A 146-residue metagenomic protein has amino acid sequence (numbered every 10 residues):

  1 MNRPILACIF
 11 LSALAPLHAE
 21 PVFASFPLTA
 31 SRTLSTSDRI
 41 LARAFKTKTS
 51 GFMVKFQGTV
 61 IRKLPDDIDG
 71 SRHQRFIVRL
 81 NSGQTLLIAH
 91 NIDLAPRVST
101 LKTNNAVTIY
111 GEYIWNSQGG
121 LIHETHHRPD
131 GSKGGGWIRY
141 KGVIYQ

Functional and structural regions predicted by a protein language model:
M1-P4: Positively charged n-region of N-terminal signal peptides that target proteins for export
C8-P16: Bacterial N-terminal signal peptides
A19-Q146: OB-fold and OB-like single-stranded nucleic-acid-recognition modules and their adjacent interaction interfaces
